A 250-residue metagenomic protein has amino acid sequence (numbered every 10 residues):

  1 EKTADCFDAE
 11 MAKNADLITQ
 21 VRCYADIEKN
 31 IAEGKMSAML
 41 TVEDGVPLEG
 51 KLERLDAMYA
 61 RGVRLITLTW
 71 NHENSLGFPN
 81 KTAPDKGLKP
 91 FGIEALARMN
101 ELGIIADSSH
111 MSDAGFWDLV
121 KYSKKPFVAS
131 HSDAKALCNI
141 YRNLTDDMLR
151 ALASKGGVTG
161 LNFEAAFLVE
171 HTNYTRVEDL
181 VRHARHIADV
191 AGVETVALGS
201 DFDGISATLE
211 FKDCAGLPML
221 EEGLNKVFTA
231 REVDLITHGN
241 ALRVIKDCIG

Functional and structural regions predicted by a protein language model:
E1-N162, A166-V169, V181, R185-A188 (+3 more regions): Extended, charged catalytic domains and RNA/DNA-binding interfaces, predominantly in divalent-metal-using enzymes
T69, G199, G239: Conserved residues at the C-terminal ends of beta-strands
D85, K89, N173, V177 (+1 more regions): Flexible, glycine- and charge-enriched loops at secondary-structure boundaries
N139-Y141, H171-Y174, T208-K212: Short, solvent-exposed loop/turn segments at secondary-structure boundaries
F163, A191-K212: Short acidic/histidine-rich active-site segments
K212-G250: Mid-to-C-terminal alpha-helical segments outside catalytic/metal-binding sites
